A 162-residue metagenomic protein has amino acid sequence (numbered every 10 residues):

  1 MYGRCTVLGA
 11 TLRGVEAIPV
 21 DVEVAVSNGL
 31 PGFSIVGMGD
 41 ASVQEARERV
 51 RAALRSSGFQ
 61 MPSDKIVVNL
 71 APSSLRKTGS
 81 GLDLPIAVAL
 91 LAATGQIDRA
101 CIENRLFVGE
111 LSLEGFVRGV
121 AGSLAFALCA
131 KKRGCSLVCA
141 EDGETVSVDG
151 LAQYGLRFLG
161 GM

Functional and structural regions predicted by a protein language model:
M1-M162: Peripheral, non-AAA+ core regions of ATP-driven protein-machinery
